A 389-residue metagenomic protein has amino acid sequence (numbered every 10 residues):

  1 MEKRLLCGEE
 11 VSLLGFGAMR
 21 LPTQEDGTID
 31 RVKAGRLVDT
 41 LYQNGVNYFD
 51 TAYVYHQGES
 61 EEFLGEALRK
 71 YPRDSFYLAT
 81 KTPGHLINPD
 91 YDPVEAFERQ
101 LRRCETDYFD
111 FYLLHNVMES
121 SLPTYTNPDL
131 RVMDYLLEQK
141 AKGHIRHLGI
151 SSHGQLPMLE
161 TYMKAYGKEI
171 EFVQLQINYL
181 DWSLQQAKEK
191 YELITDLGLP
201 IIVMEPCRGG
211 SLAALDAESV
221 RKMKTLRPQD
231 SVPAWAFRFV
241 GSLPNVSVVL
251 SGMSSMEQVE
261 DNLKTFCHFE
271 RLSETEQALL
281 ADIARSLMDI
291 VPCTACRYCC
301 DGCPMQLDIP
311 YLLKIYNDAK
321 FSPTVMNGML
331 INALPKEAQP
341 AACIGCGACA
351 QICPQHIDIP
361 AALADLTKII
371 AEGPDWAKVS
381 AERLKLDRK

Functional and structural regions predicted by a protein language model:
M1-F76, Y135, A141: N-terminal binding-site loop/beta-alpha segment at the start of enzyme catalytic domains that lines or forms
C7-E10, Q43, G65-S75, E98-D107 (+3 more regions): Acidic (Asp/Glu)-rich catalytic clusters
M19-V32, K81-D92, S120-Y125, V220-D230: Active-site mouth loops of central-metabolism enzymes
E25-T28, A52-E61, H85-Y91, S120-T126 (+2 more regions): Acidic-and-aromatic substrate-binding clefts and catalytic sites of carbohydrate-active enzymes
T28-L41, P89-E105, G154-M163, V232-F237: Short, acidic/polar
L101-T124: Active-site groove signature of glycoside hydrolases
V117-L307, Y311-K314, F321-P335, P340 (+1 more regions): Beta/alpha (TIM)-barrel catalytic core signal, keyed to glycine-rich beta->alpha loops juxtaposed to Asp/Glu that bind
F321-A348, E372-K389: Short Fe-S-cluster ligation motifs
